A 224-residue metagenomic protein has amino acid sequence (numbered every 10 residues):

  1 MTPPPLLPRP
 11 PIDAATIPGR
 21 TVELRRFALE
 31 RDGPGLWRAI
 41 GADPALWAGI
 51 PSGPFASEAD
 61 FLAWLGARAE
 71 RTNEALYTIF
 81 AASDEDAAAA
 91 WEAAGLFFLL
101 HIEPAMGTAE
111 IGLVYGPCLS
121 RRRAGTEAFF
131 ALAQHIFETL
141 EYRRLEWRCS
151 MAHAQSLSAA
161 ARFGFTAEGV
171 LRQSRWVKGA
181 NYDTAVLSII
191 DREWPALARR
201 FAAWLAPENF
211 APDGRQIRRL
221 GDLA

Functional and structural regions predicted by a protein language model:
M1-R122, H135-T139, A180-P195, R200-A224: GNAT-family acyltransferases
L100, R162-G164: Short, surface-exposed basic-aromatic patches at helix termini and helix-loop junctions that form
R122-I136, A154, S158, R162: Conserved acetyl-CoA-binding loop-helix of GNAT-fold acetyltransferases
E138-R148: Conserved GNAT acetyl-CoA-binding A-motif
E146-R148, E168-V170, S188: Short, conserved beta-strand edge motifs with alternating hydrophobic and charged residues
S150-M151, S174: Conserved beta-strand edge residues that scaffold enzyme active sites
T166-A180: Conserved catalytic-core motifs of GNAT/GCN5-like acyltransferases
